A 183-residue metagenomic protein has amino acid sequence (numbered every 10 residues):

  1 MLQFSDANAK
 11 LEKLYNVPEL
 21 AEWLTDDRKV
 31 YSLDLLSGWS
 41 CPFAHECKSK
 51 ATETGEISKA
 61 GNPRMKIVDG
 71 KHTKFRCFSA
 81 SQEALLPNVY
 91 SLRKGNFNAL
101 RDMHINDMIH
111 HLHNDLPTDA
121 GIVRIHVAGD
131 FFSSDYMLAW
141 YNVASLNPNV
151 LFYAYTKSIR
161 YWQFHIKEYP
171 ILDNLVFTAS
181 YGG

Functional and structural regions predicted by a protein language model:
M1-G183: Class I S-adenosyl-L-methionine
